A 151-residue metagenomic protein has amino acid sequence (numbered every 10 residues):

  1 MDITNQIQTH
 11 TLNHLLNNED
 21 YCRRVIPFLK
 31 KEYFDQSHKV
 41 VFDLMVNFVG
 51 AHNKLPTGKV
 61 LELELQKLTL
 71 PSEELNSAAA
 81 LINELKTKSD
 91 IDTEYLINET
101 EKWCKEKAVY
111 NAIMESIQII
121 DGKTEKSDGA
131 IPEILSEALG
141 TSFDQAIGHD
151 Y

Functional and structural regions predicted by a protein language model:
M1-W103: Noncatalytic partner-interaction/assembly domains of nucleic-acid and motor enzyme complexes, especially the accessory
D90-Y151: Interdomain "pre-motor" coupling segment immediately N-terminal to P-loop NTPase/helicase cores
